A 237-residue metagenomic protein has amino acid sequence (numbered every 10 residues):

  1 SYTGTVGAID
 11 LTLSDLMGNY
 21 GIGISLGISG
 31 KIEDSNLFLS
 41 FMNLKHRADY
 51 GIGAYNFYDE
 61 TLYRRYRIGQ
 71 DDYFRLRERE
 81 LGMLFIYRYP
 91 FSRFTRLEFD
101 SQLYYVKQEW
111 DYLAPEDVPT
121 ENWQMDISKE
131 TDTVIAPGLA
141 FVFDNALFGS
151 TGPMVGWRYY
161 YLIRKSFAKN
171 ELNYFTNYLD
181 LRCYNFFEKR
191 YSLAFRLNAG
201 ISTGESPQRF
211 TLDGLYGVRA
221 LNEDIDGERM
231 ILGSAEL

Functional and structural regions predicted by a protein language model:
S1-R47, G51, D126-M154, L212 (+1 more regions): Outer-membrane beta-barrel initiation region
Y2-G7, F57, T61, Y104 (+1 more regions): Short N-terminal secondary-structure initiator segments
T3, K31-E33, R79, N173-N177: Short, glycine/acidic-rich beta->alpha junctions
D15, I28, L103, I163-F167: Short, flexible loop/turn elements at secondary-structure junctions
D15-M17, N43-R47, Y89-T95, N145-L147 (+2 more regions): Outer-membrane beta-barrel strand-turn architecture
I24, I28-L97, S101-L103, K107-E109: Outer-membrane beta-barrel channel domains
G53-L76, M83-I86, A114-L237: C-terminal outer-membrane beta-barrel translocator/porin domains of Gram-negative envelope proteins and their
